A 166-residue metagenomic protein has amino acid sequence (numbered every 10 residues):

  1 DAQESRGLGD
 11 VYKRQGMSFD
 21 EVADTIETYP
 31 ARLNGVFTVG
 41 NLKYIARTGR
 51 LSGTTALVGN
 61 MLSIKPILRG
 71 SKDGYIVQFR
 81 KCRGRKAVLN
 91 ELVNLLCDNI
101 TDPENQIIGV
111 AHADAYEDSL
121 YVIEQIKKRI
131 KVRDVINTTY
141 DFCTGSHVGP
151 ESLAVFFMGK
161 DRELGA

Functional and structural regions predicted by a protein language model:
D1, F19, C82-K86: Flexible, glycine- and charge-enriched loops at secondary-structure boundaries
D1-Y12: Single conserved hydrophobic/aromatic residue that forms the stacking wall/gate of nucleotide- or nucleobase-binding
Q3, L33-V36, D102-E104: A short alpha-helix capping/helix-coil boundary motif
K13-Q78: Internal, active-site/partner-interface "lid" segment
K72-A166: Gly/His-enriched, cation/cofactor- and phosphate-binding structural elements
